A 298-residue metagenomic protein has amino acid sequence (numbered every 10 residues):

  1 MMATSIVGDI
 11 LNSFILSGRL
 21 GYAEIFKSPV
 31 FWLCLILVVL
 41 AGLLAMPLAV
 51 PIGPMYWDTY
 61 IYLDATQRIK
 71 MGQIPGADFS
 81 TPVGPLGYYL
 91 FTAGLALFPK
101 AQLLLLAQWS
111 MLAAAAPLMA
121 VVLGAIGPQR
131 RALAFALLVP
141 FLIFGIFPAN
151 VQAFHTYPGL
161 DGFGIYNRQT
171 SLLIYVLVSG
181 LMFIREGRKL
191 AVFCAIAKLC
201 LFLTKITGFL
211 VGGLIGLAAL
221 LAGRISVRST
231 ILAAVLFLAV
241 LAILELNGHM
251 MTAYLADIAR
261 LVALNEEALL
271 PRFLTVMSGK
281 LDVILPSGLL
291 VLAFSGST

Functional and structural regions predicted by a protein language model:
M1-L44, R131-L137: Start-transfer (signal-anchor) and selected internal transmembrane alpha helices of multi-pass inner/ER membrane
G42-Y62, R68-K70, F79-L86, Q102-L106 (+1 more regions): Transmembrane catalytic cores of multi-pass membrane glycosyltransferases and polysaccharide-assembly enzymes
G87, F91-F98, L104-M119, N167-L173: Transmembrane alpha-helices of multi-pass, membrane-embedded glycan-processing enzymes that use lipid-linked
L97, I165-N167, C200-T207, L246-N247: Transmembrane helix irregularities
L106-G145: Transmembrane-helix motifs of polytopic, lipid-linked glycan transferases
L137-S171: Aromatic- and kink-enriched transmembrane "portal" helix at the membrane-lumen/periplasm boundary that abuts
D161-E186, A191-F193, A197: Specific aromatic-rich, kink-prone transmembrane helix
V178, L190-I206, V211-A219, F237-L241: Membrane-interface alpha helices of multi-pass inner-membrane proteins
